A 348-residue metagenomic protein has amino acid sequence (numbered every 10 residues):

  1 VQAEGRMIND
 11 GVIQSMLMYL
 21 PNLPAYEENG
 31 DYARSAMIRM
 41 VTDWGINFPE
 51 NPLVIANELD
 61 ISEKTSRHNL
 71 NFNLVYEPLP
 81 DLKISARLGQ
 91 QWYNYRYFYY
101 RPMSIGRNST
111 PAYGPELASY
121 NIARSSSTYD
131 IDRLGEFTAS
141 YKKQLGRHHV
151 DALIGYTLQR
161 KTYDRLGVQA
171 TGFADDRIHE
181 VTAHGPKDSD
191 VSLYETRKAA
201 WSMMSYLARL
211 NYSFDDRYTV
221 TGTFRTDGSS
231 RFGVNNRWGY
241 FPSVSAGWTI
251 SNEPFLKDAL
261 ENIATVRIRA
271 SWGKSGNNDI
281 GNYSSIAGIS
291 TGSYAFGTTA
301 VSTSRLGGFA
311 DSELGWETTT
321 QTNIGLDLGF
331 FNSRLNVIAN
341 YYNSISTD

Functional and structural regions predicted by a protein language model:
V1, M7-D10, W44-R101, Y113-D348: Extracellular/periplasmic, surface-exposed regions of secreted and cell-surface proteins
G11-L53, D60: Acidic, glycine-rich flexible loop segments
R101-P102, R107: N-terminal, polar/charged subdomain of small-to-medium soluble alpha/beta proteins
T110: Aspartate-rich (DDxxD/NDxxD/DxxxD) Mg2+/diphosphate-binding motifs and their adjoining helix-loop segments
